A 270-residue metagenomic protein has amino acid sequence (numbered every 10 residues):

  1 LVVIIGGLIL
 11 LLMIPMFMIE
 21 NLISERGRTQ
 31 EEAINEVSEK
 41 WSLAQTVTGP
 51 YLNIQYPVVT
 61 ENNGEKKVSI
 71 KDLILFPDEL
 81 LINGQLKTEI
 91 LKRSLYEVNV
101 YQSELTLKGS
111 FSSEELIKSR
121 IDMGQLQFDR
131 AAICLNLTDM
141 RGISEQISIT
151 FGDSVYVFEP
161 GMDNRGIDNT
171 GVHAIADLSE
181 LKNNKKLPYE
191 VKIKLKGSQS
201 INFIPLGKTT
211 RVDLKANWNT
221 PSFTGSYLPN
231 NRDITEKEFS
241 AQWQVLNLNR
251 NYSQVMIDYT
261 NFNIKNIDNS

Functional and structural regions predicted by a protein language model:
L1-N21: Hydrophobic alpha-helical transmembrane signal-anchor segments
I19-L43: Alpha-helical transmembrane signal-anchor/signal-peptide segments
E32, E39, G49, N53 (+1 more regions): Soluble non-transmembrane domains of integral membrane proteins
